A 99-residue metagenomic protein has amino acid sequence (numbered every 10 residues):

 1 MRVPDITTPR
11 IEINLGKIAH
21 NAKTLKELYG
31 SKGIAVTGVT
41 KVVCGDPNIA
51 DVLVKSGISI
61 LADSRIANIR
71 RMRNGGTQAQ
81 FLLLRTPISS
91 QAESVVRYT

Functional and structural regions predicted by a protein language model:
M1-I13, G33: Generic N-terminal amphipathic, Lys/Arg-enriched alpha-helix
A22: Short amphipathic alpha-helical/adjacent loop interface patches that line ligand and macromolecule-binding sites
L25-Y29: N-terminal signal-anchor module of multipass membrane proteins
A35-T99: Active-site-proximal beta-alpha core segment in soluble small-molecule metabolic enzymes
